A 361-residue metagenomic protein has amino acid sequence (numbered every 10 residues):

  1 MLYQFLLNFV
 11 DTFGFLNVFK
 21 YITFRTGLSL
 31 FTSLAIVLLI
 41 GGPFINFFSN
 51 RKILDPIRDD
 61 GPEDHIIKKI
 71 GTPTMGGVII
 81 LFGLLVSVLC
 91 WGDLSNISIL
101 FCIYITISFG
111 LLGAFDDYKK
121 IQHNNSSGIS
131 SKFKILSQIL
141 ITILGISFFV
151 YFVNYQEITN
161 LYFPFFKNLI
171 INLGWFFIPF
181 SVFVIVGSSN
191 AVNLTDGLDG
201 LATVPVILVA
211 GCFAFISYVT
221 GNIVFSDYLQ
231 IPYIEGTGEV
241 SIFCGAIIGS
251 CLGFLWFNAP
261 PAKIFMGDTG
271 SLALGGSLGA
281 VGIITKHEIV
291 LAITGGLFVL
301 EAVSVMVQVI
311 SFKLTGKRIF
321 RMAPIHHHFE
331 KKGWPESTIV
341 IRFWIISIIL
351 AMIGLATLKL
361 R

Functional and structural regions predicted by a protein language model:
L2-P43, L85-L111, G145, V150-Y151 (+4 more regions): Alpha-helical transmembrane segments
G27-F31, E63, K68-T74, I79 (+2 more regions): Signature of the chorismate-utilizing enzyme
F44-K68, Y118-I129, M306-S337: Cytosolic, membrane-interface loops and tails of multi-pass inner-membrane proteins
D55-T74, S98, A214, V224-Y228: Alpha-helical transmembrane segments and immediately membrane-proximal extracytoplasmic
K69-L81, F133-I141, E336-I346: Select subsegments of transmembrane alpha-helices in polytopic membrane proteins, especially boundary-proximal
G76, D117, D268: Divalent metal-coordination and catalytic microenvironments
S95-I103, Q122-S137: Membrane-interfacial loop-to-helix junctions in multi-pass inner-membrane proteins
L111-Y118: Alpha-helical transmembrane segments within multi-pass membrane transporters and channels
